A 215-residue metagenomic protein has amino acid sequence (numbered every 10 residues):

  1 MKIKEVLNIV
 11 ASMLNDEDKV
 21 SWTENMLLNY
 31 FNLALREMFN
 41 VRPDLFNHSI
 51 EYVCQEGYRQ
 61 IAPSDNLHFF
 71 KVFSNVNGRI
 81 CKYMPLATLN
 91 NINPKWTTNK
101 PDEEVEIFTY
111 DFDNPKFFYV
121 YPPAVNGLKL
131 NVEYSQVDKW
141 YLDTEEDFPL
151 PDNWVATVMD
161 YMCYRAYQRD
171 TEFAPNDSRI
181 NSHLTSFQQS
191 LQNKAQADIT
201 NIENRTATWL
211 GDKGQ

Functional and structural regions predicted by a protein language model:
M1-Q215: Glycine-enriched, solvent-exposed interface loops adjoining structured elements
